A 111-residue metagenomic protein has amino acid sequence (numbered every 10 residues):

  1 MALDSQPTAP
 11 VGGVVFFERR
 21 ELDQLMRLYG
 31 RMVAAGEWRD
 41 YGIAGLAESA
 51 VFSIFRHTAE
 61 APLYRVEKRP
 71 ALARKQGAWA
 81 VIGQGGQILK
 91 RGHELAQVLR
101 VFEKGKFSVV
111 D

Functional and structural regions predicted by a protein language model:
A2-L3, R65-G86: Short aromatic-glycine-(Arg/Gly/Cys) micro-motifs in beta-strand/loop hairpins
A2-V51: Negatively charged, low-complexity tracts enriched in Asp/Glu with abundant Ser/Thr
Q6-V15, R100-D111: Short, charged, intrinsically disordered terminal tails
A47-A50, H57-P62, L72: Short, charged/polar surface micro-motifs in flexible loops or helix N-caps
S53-F55, A80: Residue-level detector of beta-strand face positions
A80-V109: Mixed-charge, glycine-accented linear interaction segment located at domain edges/termini
